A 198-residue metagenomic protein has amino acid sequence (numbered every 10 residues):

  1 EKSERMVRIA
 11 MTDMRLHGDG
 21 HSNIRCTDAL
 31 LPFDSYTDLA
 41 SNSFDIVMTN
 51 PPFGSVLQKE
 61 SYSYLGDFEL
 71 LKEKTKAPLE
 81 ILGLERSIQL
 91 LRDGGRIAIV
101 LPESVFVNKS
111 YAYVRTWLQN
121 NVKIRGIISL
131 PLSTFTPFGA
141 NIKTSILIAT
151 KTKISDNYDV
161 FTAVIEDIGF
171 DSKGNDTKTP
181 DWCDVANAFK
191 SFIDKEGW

Functional and structural regions predicted by a protein language model:
E1-I46, G54-V56, P102-S104, V114-R115 (+1 more regions): Conserved S-adenosyl-L-methionine
S41, D45-W198: A conserved structural/catalytic subdomain of Rossmann-like adenosyl-cofactor enzymes
